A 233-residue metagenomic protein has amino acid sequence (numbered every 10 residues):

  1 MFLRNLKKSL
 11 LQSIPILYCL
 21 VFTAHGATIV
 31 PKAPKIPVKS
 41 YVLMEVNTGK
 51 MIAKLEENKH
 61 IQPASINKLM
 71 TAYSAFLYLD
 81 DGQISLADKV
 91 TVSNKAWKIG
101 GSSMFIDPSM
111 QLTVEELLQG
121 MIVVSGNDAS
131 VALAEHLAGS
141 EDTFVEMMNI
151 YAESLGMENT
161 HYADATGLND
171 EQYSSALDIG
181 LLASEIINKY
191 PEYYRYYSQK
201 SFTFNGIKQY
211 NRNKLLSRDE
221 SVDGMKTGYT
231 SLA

Functional and structural regions predicted by a protein language model:
F2-I14: Bacterial N-terminal signal peptides that target proteins for export
K7-K8, K68, K226: Basic side chains
K8, A24-A27: Residue-level detector of alpha-helical transmembrane segments in integral membrane proteins
P15-L17, V30: Residues marking helix boundaries in flexible regions
L17-A24: Hydrophobic h-region of N-terminal signal peptides that target proteins for export in Gram-negative bacteria
G26-L177, S184-N188: Active-site-adjacent loops and short helices of periplasmic peptidoglycan-processing enzymes
M157-E158, D170-A233: Domain-terminus/edge residues, biased toward the C-terminal soluble/receptor-binding domains of extracytoplasmic
